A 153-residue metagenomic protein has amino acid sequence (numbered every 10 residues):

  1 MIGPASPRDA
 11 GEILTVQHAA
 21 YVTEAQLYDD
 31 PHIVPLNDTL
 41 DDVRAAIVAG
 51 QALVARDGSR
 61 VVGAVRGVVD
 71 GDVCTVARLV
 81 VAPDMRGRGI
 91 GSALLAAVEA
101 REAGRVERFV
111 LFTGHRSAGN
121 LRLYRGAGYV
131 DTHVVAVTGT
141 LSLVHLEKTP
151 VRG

Functional and structural regions predicted by a protein language model:
M1-T15: A short beta-loop-alpha structural element at the N-terminal edge of CoA-dependent acyl/N-acetyltransferase catalytic
T15-V43: Conserved GNAT-fold acetyl-CoA-binding loop/helix
L40-V54, T75: A short helix-loop-beta-strand connector motif used in the catalytic cores of GNAT acetyltransferases and, in some
V54, R60-V68, V73-V80: Conserved beta-strand in the GNAT
V76-A77, G87-L95: Glycine-rich acyl-CoA binding loop
L79-R86, T113-H115: A short, internal acetyl-CoA/4′-phosphopantetheine-binding micro-motif in the GNAT/acyltransferase core
S92-A96, H115-H133, T138-G139: Conserved active-site alpha-helix within GNAT-family acetyltransferase domains
E102-T113: Conserved GNAT acetyl-CoA-binding A-motif
